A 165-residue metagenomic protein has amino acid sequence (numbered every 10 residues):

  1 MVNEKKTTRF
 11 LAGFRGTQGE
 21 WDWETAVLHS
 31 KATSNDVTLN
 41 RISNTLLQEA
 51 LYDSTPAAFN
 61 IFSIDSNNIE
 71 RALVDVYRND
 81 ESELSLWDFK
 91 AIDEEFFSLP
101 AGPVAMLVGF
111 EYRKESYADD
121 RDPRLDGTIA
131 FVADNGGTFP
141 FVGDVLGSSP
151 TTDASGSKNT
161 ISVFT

Functional and structural regions predicted by a protein language model:
M1-K158: Surface-exposed, low-complexity loop segments enriched in small/polar and acidic residues
N159-T165: Structured alpha-helical segments in the cores of large, soluble enzyme domains
